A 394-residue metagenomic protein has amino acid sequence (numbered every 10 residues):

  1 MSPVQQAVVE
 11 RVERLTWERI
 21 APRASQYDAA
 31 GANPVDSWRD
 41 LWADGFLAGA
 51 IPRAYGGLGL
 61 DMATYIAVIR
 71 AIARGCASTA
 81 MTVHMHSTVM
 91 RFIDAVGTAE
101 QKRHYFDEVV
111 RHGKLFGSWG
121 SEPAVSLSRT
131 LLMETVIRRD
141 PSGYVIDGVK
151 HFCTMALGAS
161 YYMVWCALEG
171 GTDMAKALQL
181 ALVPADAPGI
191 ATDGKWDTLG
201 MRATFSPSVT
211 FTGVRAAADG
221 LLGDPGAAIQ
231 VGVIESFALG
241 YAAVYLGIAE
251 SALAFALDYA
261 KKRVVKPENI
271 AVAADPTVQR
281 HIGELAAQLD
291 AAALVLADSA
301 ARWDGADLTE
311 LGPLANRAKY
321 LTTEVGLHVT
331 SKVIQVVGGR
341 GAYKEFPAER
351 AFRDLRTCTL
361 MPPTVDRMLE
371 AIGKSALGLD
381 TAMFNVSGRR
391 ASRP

Functional and structural regions predicted by a protein language model:
A21-A29, D290-L321, I334-A342: C-terminal helix-coil-helix/basic helical segment that borders enzyme active sites and/or dimer interfaces and provides
V35-A43, L47-T154: Glycine-rich flavin
V149-A191: A short core secondary-structure module
H151-A156, F237-Y241, C358-M361: Glycine-rich phosphate/pyrophosphate-binding beta-alpha loops
W196-L289: Glycine-rich beta->alpha junctions and the first turn(s) of the following alpha-helix
E235-A238, A271-L285, L311-L321, E349-T357: Alpha-helical scaffold segments that form or flank carboxylate-/histidine-based iron centers
G339-P394: Glycine-rich phosphate/cofactor-binding loops in nucleotide/flavin-utilizing enzymes
